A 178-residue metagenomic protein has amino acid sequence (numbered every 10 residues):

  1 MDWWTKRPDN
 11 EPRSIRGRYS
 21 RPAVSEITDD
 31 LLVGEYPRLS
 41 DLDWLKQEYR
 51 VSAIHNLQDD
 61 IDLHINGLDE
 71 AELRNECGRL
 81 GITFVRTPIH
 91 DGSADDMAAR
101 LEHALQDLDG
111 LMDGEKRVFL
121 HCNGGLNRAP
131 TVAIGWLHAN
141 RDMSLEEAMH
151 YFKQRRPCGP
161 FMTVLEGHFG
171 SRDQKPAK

Functional and structural regions predicted by a protein language model:
M1-Y19, K178: Non-catalytic regulatory/accessory regions that flank a structured catalytic core
D2-W3, D43, G135: Residues in intrinsically disordered, low-complexity segments of regulatory proteins
K6, P12-I15, V85, N127 (+1 more regions): Short, intrinsically disordered low-complexity segments
S20-P22, I27-R117, A139-F169: Cysteine-based protein phosphatase catalytic domain of the PTP/DSP
E115-I134: A phosphate-binding catalytic loop at a beta-strand-loop-alpha-helix junction that coordinates phosphoryl groups
P160, A177-K178: Residue-level signal for secondary-structure boundary elements
H168-A177: The feature captures the conserved acid-bearing segment of alpha/beta-hydrolase catalytic domains
